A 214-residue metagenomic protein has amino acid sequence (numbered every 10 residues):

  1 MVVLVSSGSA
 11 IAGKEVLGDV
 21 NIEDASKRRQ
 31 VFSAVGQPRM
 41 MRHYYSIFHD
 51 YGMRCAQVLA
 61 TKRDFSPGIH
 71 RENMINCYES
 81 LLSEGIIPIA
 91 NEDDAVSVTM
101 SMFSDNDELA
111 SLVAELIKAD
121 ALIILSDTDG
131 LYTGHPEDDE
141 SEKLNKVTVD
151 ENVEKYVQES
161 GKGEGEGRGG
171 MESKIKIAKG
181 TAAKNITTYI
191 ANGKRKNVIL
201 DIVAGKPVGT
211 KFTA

Functional and structural regions predicted by a protein language model:
M1-A214: C-terminal catalytic "cap/lid" subdomain
